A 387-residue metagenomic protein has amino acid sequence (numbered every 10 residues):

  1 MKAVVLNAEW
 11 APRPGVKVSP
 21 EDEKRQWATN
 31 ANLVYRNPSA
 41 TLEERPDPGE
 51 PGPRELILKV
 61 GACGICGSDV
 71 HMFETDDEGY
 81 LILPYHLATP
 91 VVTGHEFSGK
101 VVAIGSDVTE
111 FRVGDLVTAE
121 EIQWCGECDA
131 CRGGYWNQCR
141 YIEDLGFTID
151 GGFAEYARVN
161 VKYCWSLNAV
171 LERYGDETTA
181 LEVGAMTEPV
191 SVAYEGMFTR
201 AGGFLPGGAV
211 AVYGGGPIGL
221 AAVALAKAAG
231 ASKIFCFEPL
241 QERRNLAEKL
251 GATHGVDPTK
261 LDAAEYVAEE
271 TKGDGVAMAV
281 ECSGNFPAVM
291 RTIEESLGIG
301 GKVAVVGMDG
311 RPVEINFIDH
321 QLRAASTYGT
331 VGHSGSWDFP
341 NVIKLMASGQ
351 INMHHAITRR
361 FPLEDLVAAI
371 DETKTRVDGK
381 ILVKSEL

Functional and structural regions predicted by a protein language model:
L6, A201-P206, A229, Q241 (+2 more regions): Glycine-rich cofactor phosphate-binding loops and adjacent beta1-alpha1 units of small-molecule cofactor enzyme domains
A11-A62, A88-P90, D107: A short N-terminal beta-strand-loop micro-motif at the entrance of redox/enzyme domains
K17-V18, L261, V280, R291-I299 (+1 more regions): C-terminal hydrophobic helical "lid"/dimerization subdomain of Rossmann-like NAD(P)H-dependent oxidoreductases
P46-G64, E78-D129, V170: Glycine-rich beta-strand-centered segment in the early N-terminal region that forms part of a ligand/cofactor-binding
S68-E74: Cytochrome P450 core scaffold surrounding the K-helix E-X-X-R motif and the conserved "meander" helix-loop region
P84-H95, C125-Y213: NAD(P)H dinucleotide-binding glycine-rich loop of Rossmann-like/cofactor-binding domains, especially the beta1-alpha1
S98, T118, A211, F235 (+3 more regions): Structural detector of well-ordered beta-strand residues that form the stable sheet scaffold of enzyme domains
D176-L261, E265: Mid-domain Rossmann-like dinucleotide-binding core that forms the NAD(H)/NADP(H) cofactor-binding site
